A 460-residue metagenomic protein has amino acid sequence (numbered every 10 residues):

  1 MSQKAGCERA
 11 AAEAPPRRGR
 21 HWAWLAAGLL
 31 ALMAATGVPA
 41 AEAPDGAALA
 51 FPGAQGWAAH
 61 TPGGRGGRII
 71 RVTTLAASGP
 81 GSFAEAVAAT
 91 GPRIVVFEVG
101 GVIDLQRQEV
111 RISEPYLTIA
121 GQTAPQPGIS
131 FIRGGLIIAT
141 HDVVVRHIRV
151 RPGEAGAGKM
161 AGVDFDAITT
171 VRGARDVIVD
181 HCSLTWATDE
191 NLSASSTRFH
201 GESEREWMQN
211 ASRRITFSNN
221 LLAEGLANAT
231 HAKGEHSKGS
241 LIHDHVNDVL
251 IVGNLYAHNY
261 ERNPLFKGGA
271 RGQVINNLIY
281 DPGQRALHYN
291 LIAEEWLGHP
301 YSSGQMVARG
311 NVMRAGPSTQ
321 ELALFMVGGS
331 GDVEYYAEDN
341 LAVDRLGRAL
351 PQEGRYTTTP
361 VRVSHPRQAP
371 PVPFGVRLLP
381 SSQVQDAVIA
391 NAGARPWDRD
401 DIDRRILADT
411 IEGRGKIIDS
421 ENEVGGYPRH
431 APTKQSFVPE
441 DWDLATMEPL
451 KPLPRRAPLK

Functional and structural regions predicted by a protein language model:
M1-R18: N-terminal secretory signal peptides that target proteins for export/translocation
A26-A34: Bacterial N-terminal signal peptides
L49-V95: Acidic Gly/Asp/Thr-rich repetitive segments characteristic of extracellular carbohydrate-active and adhesion proteins
D104-L250: Right-handed parallel beta-helix
Q126, P152, W186, R213 (+6 more regions): Residues in short coils/turns that link rungs of repeat/solenoid architectures in beta-rich domains
R271, D281-R399: Active-site/pore-lining binding-face segments in mid-to-C-terminal subdomains
P351, R355-K460: C-terminal functional modules
